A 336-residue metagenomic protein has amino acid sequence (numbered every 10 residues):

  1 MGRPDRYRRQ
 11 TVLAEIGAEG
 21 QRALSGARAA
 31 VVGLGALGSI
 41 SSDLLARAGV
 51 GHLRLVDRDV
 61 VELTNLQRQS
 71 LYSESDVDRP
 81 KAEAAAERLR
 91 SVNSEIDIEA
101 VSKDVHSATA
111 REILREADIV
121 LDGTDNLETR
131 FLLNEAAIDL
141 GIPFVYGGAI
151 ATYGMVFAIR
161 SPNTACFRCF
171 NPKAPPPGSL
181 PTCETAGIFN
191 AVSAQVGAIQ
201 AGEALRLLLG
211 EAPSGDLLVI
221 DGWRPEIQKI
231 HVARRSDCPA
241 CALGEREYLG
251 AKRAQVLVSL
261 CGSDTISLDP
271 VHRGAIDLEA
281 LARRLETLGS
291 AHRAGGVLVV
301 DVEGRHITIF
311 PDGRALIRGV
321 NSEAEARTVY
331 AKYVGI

Functional and structural regions predicted by a protein language model:
M1-I336: Adenine nucleotide-associated cytosolic modules
